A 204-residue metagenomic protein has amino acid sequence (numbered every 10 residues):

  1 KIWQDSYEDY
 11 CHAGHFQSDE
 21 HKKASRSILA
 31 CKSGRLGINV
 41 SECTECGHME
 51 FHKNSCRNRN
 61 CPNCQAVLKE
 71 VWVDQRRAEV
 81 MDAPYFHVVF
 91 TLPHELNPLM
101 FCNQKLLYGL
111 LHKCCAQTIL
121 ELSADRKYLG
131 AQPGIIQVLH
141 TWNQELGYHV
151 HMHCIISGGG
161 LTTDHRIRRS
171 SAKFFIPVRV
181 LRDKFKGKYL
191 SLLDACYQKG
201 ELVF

Functional and structural regions predicted by a protein language model:
K1-F204: Beta->alpha loop/short-helix hinge microenvironment recognizer with preference for catalytic Tyr/His contexts
